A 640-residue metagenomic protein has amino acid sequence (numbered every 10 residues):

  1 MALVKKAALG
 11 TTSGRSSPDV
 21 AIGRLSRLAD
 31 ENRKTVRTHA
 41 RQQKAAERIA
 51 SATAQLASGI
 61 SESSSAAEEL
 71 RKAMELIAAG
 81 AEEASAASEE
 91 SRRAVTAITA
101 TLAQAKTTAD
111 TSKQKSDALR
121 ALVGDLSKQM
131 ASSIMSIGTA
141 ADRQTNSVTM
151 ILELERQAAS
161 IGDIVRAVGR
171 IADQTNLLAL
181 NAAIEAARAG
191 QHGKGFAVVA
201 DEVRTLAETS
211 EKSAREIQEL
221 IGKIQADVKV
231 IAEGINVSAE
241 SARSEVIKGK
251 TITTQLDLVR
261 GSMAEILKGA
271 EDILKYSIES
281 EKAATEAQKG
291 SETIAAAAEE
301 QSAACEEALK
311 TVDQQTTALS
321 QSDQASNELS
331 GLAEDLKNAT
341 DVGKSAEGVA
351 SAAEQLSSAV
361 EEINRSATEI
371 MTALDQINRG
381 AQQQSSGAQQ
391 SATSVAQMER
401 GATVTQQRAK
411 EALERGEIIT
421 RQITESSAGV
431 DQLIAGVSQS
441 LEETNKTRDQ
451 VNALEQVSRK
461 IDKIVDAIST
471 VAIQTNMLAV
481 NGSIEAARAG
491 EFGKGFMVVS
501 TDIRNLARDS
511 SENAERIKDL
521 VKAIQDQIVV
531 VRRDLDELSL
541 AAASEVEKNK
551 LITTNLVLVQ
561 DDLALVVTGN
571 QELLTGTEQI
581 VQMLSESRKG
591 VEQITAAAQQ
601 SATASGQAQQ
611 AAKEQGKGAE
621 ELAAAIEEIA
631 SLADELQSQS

Functional and structural regions predicted by a protein language model:
M1-I60, S64-R120, G124-I134, T139 (+8 more regions): Acidic, heptad-repeat coiled-coil helices used for dimerization/signal transmission
E62, E153-R156, S244, E265 (+9 more regions): Catalytic cores of large soluble enzymes that bind and process phosphate-bearing ligands
A86, L178, I247, S302-A303 (+5 more regions): Alpha-helical hydrophobic packing sites
L102, M135, D142, L152-L177 (+9 more regions): Parallel, heptad-repeat alpha-helical coiled-coil signal-transduction segments
A186, F196, A207, I221-Q225 (+6 more regions): Ordered, small/hydrophobic-rich secondary-structure cores
